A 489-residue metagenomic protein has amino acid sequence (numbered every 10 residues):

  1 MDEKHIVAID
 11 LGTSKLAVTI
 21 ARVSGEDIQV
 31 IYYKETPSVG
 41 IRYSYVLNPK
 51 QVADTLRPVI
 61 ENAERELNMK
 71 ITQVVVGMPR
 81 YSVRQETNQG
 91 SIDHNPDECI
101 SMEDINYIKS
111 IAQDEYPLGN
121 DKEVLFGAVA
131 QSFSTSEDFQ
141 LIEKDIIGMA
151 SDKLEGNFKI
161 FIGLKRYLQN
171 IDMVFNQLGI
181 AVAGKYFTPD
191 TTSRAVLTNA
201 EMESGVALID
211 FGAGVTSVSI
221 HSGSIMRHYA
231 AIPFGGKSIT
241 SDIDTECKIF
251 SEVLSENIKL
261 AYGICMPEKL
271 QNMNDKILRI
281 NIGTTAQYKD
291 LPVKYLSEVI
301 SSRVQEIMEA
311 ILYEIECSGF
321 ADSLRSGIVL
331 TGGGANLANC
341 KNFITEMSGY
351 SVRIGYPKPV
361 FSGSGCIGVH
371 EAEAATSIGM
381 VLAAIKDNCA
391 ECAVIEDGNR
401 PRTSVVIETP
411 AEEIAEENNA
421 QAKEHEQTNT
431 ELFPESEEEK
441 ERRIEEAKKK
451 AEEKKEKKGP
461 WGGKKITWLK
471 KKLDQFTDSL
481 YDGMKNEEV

Functional and structural regions predicted by a protein language model:
M1-K15, T19-Q73, M78-V206, E252-L254 (+3 more regions): Nucleotide/phosphate-binding catalytic cleft detector across ATP-hydrolyzing and phosphate-transferring enzymes
A8-I9, V18, V76, F175 (+5 more regions): Residue-level signature of catalytic and energy-coupling elements of molecular machines, predominantly ATP/GTP-dependent
K70-R80, S318-G333: Short glycine-rich phosphate-binding loop at a beta-alpha junction
G163, I264-M266, S323-M347: Glycine-rich phosphate-binding loops at beta-strand->alpha-helix junctions
Q177-K185, L278-A321: Adenine-nucleotide phosphate-binding core of ATP-dependent small-molecule kinases
F187-R194, S238, P359-S362: Short acidic loop-to-helix transition motifs that present clustered carboxylates
V196-N272: Acidic, glycine-rich loop-and-beta core segments that form the ion-binding/anion-interacting portion of active sites
G355-V406: Glycine-rich phosphate-binding/hydrolytic loop that grips phosphoryl groups
